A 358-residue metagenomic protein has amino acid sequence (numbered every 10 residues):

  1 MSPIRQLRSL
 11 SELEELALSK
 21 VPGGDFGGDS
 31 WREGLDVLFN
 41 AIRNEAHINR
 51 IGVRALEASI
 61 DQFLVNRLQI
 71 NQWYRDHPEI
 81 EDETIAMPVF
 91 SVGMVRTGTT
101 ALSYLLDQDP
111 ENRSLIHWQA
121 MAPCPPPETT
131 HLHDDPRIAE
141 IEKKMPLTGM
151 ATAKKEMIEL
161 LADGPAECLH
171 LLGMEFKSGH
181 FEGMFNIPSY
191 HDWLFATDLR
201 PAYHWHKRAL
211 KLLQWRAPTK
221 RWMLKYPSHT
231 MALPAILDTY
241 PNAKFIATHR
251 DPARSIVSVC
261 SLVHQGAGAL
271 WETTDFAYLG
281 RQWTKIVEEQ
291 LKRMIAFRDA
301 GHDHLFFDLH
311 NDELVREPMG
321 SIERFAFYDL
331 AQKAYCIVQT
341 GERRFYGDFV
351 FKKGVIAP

Functional and structural regions predicted by a protein language model:
M1-I4, S11-E12, D348-P358: Membrane-proximal basic amphipathic "stem/tether" segments
M1-P78: Long, basic/Gly/Ser/Thr-rich N-terminal segments that mediate initial subcellular attachment or targeting
N71, R75-H77, D82-E83, A196-R221 (+1 more regions): PAPS-dependent sulfotransferase catalytic domain
Y74-R96, Q119-P125: Short, glycine/charge-rich beta-strand/loop segments that flank catalytic centers and engage negatively charged groups
F90-P110: Glycine-rich phosphate-binding P-loop
Q108-W118: Post-Walker A helix-loop "phosphate-sensing" segment adjacent to the P-loop in P-loop NTPases
M121-W222: PAPS-dependent sulfation machinery
E323, F327-A357: Conserved acidic-Pro-Pro-aromatic motif
